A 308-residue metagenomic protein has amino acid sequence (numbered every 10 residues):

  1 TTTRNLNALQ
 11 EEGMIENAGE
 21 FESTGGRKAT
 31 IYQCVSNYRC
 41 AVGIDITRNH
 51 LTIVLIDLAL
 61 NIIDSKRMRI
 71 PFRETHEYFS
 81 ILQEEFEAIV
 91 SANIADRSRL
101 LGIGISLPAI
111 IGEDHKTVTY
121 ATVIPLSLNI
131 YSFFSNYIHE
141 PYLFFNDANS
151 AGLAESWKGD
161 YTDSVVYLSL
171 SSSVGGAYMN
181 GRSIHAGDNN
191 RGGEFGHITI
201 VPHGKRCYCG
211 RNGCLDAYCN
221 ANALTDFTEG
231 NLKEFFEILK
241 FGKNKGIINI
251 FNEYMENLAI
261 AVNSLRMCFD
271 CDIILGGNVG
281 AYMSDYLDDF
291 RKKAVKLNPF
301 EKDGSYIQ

Functional and structural regions predicted by a protein language model:
T1-V42: N-terminal charged helix/coil linker that caps or initiates catalytic domains
I15, F134, Y142-F144, S305-Q308: Generic structural signal for residues in well-ordered beta-strands
K28-D64, Y167-N180: Gly/Thr-rich phosphate-binding beta-strand-loop-beta motif of the actin/hexokinase/Hsp70
I62, T117-V118, I184-H185: Hydrophobic "anchor" residues
S65-R67, F133, H139-K245: Glycine/GP-enriched mid-protein hinge/lid loop-to-helix segment characteristic of carbohydrate kinases
K66-S91, A95-V166, D285-K296: Glycine-rich phosphate-binding loop and adjoining helix at the ATP-binding site of ATP-dependent phosphoryl-transfer
E77-A95, L215-Y218, A223-S284: Adenine-nucleotide phosphate-binding core of ATP-dependent small-molecule kinases
V295-I307: Charged, glycine-enriched surface loops/patches that mediate electrostatic binding to polyanionic ligands
